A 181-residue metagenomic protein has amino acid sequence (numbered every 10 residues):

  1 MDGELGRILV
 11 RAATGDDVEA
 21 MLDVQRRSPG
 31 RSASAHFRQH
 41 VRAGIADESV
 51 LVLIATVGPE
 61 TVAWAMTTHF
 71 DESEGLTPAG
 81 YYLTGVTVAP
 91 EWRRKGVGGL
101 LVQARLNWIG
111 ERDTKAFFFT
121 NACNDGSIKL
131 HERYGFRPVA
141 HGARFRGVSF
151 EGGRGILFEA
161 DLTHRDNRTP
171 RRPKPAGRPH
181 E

Functional and structural regions predicted by a protein language model:
R7-M21: A short beta-loop-alpha structural element at the N-terminal edge of CoA-dependent acyl/N-acetyltransferase catalytic
I8, P59-W64, Y81: Glycine-rich phosphate/pyrophosphate-binding loop shared by adenosine-nucleotide-utilizing enzymes
G30-V57, M66, E72: Active-site rim helix/loop that mediates acceptor-substrate recognition in acyltransferases
L76-P90, F119: Conserved acetyl-CoA binding element of GNAT-fold acetyltransferases
V88, R94-N107, K129, R133: Conserved acetyl-CoA-binding loop-helix of GNAT-fold acetyltransferases
I109-T120: Conserved GNAT acetyl-CoA-binding A-motif
F118-I128: Conserved beta-strand-loop-alpha-helix junction that forms the acyl-donor binding cleft
R144-E181: C-terminal "cap" of GNAT-fold acetyltransferases
